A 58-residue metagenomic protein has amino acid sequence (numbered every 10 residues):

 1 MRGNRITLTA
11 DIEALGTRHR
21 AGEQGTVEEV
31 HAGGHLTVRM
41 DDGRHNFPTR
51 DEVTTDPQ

Functional and structural regions predicted by a protein language model:
R2-Q58: Basic/aromatic-rich interaction segments and small domains that mediate binding to polyanionic partners
